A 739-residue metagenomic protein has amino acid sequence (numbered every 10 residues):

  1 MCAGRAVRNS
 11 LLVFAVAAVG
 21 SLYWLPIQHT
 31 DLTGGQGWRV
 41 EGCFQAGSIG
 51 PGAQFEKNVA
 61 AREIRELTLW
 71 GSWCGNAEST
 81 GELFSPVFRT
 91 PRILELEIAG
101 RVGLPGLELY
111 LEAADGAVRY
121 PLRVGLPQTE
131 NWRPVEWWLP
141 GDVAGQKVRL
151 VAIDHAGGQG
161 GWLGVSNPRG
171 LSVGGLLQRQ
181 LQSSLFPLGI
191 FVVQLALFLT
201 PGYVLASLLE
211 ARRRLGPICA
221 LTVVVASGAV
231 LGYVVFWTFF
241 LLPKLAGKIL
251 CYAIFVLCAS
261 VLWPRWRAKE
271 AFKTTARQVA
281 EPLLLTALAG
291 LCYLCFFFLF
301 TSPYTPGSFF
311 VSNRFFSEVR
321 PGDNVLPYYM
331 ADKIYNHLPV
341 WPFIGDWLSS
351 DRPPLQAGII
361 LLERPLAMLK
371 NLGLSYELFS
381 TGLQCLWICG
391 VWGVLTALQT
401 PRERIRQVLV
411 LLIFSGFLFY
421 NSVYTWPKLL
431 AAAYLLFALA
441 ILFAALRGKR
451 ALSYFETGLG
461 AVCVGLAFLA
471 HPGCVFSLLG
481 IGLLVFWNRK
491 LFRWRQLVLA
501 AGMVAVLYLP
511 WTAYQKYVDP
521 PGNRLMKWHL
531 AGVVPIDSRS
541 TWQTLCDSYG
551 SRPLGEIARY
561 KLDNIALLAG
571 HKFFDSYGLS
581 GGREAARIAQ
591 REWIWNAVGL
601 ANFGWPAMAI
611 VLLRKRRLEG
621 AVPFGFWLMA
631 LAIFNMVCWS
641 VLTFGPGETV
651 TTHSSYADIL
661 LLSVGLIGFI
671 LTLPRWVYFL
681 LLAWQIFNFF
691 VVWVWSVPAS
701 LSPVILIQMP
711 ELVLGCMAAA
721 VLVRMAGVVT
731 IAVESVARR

Functional and structural regions predicted by a protein language model:
M1, A440-A451, F455-E456, F476-A505 (+1 more regions): Perimembrane helix-loop-helix junctions
C2, A6-Q28, L171-F298, Q590-A601 (+1 more regions): Membrane-embedded, hydrophobic transmembrane alpha-helices
L199-S207, L257-R267, L374-P401, F437 (+3 more regions): Transmembrane-helix motifs of polytopic, lipid-linked glycan transferases
R212-T222, K370-S415, E619, W676-L680: Transmembrane-helix signature of polytopic, membrane-embedded enzymes that assemble or transfer cell-envelope glycans
Y233-W237, V498-R583: Membrane-lumen/periplasm interface segments of specific transmembrane helices in polyprenyl phosphate-linked
V234-F240, I441-L442, F455-H471, L478-L484 (+2 more regions): Membrane-interface alpha helices of multi-pass inner-membrane proteins
R406-L409, I441-L466, W494-V498, R675-F687: Short hydrophobic alpha-helices at membrane interfaces in multi-pass membrane enzymes
F417-A431, P472: Short acidic/glycine- and proline-prone juxtamembrane loop motifs at membrane-interface regions of multi-pass membrane
